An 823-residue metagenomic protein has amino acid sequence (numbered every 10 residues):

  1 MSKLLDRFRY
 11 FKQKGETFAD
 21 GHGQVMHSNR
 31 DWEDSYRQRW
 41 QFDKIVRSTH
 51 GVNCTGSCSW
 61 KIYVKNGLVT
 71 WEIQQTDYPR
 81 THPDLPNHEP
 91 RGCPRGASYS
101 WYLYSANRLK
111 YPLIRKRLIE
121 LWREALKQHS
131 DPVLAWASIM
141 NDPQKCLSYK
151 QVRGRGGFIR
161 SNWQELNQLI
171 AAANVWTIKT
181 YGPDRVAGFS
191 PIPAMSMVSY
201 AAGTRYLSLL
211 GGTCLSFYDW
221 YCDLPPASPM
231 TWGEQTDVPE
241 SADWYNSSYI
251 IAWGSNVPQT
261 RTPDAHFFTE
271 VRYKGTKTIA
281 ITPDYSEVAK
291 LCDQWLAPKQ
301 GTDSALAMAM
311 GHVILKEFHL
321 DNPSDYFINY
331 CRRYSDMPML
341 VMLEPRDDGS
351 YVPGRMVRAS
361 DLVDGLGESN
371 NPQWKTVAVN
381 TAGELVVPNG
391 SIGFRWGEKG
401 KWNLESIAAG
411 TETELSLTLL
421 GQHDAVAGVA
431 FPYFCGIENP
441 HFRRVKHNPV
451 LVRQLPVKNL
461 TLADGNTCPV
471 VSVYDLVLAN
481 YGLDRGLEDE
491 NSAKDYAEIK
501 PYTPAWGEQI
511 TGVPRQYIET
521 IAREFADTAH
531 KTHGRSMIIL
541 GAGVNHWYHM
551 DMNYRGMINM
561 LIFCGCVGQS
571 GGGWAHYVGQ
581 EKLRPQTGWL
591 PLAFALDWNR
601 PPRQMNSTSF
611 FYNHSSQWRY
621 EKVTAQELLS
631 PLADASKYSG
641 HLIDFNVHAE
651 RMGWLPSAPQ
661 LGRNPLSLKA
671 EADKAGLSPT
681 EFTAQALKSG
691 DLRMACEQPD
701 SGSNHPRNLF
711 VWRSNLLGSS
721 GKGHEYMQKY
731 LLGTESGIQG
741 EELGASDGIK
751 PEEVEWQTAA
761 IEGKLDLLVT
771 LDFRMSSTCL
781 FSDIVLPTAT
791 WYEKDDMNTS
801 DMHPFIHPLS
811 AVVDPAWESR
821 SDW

Functional and structural regions predicted by a protein language model:
M1-N466, D475-L483, Y502-A505, P514 (+5 more regions): N-terminal export/assembly segments and adjacent metallocofactor-ligating motifs of anaerobic energy-metabolism
Q38, T49, C54, D747-Q757 (+3 more regions): Phosphate/diphosphate-binding loops
K179-P183, S196-M197, Q509-G541, M552-I558 (+1 more regions): Gly/Pro-rich turn-and-neighbor structural signature
P191, N329-Y334, E524-F525, G541-G543 (+1 more regions): A glycine-rich phosphate-binding loop feature that marks nucleotide/adenosyl-phosphate handling sites
V257-F268, L717-Q728, D796-H803: Glycine/threonine-rich flexible loop motifs
A280, Y285-L296, I749-W756, A760 (+1 more regions): Glycine-rich, charge-decorated loop segments at or immediately adjacent to ligand/cofactor-binding or catalytic sites
D284-E287, S782-A811: Flexible glycine/proline-rich, aromatic-decorated loop/lid segments
K290-P298, F805-W817: Short beta-alpha connecting loops at secondary-structure transitions that line or flank enzyme active sites
